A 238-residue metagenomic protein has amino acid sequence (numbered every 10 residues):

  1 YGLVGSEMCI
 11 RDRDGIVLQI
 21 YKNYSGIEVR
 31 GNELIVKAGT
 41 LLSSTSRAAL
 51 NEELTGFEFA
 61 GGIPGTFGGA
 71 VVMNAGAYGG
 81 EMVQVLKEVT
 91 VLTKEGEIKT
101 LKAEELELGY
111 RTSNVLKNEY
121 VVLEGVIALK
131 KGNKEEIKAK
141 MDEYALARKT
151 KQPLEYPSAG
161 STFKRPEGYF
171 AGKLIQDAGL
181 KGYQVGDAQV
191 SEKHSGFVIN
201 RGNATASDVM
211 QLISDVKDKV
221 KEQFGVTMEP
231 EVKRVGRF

Functional and structural regions predicted by a protein language model:
Y1-V4, C9-I10: Single conserved hydrophobic/aromatic residue that forms the stacking wall/gate of nucleotide- or nucleobase-binding
I10-S25, V72-A103, K117-E124: Structural signature of FAD isoalloxazine-binding scaffolds in flavoprotein oxidoreductases
D14-L18, E33-L34, T55-E58, T90 (+3 more regions): Structural motif
N23-G68: FAD-binding glycine-rich core of flavoenzymes that anchor FAD
S43, M73-A75, E105-Y110: Short acidic (Asp/Glu) patches
L50-K87, S158: A gly/ser-rich beta-alpha-beta helix-loop segment of oxidoreductase catalytic cores
L92-K94, I98-K219, Q223-F238: Phosphate/pyrophosphate- and phosphate-bearing ligand-binding catalytic cores of soluble enzymes
